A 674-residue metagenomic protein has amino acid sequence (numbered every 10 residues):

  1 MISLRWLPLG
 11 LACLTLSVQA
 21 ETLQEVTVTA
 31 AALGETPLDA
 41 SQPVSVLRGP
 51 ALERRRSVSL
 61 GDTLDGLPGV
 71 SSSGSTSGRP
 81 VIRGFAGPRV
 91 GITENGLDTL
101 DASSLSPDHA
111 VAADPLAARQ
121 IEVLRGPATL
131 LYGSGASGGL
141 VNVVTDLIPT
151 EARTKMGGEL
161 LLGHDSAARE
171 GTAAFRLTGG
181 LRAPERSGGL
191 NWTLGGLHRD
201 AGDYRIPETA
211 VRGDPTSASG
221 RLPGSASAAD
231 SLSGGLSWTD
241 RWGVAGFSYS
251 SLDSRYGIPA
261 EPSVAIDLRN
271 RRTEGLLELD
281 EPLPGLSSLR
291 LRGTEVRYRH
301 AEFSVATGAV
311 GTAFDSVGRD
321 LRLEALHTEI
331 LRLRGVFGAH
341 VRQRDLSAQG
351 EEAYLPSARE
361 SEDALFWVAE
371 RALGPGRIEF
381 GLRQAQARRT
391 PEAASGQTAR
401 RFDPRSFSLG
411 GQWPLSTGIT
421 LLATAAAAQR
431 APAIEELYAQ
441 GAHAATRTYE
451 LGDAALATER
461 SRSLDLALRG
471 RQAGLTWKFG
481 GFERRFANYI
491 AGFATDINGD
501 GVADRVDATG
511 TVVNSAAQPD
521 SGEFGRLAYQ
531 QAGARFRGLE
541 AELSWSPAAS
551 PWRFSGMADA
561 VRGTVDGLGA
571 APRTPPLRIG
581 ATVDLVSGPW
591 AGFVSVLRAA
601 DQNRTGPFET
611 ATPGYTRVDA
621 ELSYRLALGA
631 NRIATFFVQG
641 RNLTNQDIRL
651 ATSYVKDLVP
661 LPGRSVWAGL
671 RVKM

Functional and structural regions predicted by a protein language model:
V58-T63, G78-V81, T93, D108-D114 (+2 more regions): N-terminal periplasmic accessory domains that precede and gate Gram-negative outer-membrane beta-barrel machines
D98, D253, R297, Q386-A393 (+7 more regions): Surface-exposed extracellular loop regions of Gram-negative outer-membrane beta-barrel proteins, predominantly
D98-P127: Short acidic/polar hinge/loop motifs at secondary-structure boundaries that mediate gating or recognition
G158-L161, D165, T172-L268: Periplasmic-side early beta-strands and strand-to-turn transitions of outer-membrane beta-barrels
G224-S225, G318-A325, A364-F366, A457 (+3 more regions): Outer membrane beta-barrel strand-and-loop segments of large Gram-negative receptors, especially TonB-dependent
S225-S227, W242-L289, G293-G318, E351-E352 (+2 more regions): Flexible loop and strand-edge segments within Gram-negative outer membrane beta-barrel domains
L333-G335, L373-I378, F482-F486, A508-T605 (+1 more regions): Gram-negative outer-membrane beta-barrel transporters
Q429, R485-A487, Y624-M674: C-terminal beta-signal and adjacent terminal beta-strands/loops of Gram-negative outer-membrane beta-barrel proteins
